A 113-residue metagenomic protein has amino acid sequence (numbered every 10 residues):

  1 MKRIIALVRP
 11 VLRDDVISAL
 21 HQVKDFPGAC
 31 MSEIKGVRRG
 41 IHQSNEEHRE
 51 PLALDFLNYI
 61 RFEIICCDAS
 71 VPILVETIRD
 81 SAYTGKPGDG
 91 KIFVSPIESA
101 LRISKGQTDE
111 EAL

Functional and structural regions predicted by a protein language model:
M1-L113: Positively charged, small/polar-rich N-terminal and surface patches that mediate targeting and assembly and bind
